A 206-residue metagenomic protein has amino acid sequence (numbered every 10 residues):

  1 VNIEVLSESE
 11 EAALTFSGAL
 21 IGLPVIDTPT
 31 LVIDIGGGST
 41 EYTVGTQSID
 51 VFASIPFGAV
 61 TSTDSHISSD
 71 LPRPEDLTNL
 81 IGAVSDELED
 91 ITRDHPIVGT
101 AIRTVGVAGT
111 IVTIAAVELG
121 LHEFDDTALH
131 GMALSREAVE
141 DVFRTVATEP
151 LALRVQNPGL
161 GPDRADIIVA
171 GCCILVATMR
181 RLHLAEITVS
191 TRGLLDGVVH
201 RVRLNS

Functional and structural regions predicted by a protein language model:
V1-P29, V44-S206: Helical "lid/coupling" subdomains associated with nucleotide-phosphate turnover
L31-S39, T43: A generic, well-ordered mixed alpha/beta core segment in the N-terminal half of proteins
